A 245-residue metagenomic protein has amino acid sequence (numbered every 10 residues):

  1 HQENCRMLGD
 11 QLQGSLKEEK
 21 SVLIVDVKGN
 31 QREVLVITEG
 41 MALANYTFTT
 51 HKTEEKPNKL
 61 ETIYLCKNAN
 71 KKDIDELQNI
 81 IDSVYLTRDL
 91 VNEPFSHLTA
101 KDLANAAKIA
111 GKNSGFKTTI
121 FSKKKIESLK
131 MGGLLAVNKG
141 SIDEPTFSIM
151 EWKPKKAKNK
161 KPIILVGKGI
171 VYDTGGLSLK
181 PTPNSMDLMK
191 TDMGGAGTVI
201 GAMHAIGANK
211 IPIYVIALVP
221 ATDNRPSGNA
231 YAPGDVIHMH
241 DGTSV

Functional and structural regions predicted by a protein language model:
H1-G169: Short amphipathic alpha-helical segment within the helicase RecA-like ATPase core that mediates nucleic-acid
E19, A104-V245: A generic structural signal for tightly packed, nonpolar segments enriched in small/aliphatic residues
